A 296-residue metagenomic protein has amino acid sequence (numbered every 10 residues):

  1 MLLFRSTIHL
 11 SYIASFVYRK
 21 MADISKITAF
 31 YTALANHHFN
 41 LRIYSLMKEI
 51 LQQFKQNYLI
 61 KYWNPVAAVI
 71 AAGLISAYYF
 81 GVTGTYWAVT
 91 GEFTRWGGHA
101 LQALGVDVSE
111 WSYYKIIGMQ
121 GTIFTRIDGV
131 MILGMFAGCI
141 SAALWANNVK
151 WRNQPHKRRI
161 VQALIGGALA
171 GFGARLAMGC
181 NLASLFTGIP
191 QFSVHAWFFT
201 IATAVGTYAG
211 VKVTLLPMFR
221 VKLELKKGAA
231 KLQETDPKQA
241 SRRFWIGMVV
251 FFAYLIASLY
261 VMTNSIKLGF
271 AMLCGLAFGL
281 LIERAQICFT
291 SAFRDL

Functional and structural regions predicted by a protein language model:
M1, A14-S15, A22, Y31-L296: Membrane-interfacial helix-loop segments of redox and metal-homeostasis proteins, especially TM-loop-TM junctions
F4, S11-Y12: Intrinsic disorder
